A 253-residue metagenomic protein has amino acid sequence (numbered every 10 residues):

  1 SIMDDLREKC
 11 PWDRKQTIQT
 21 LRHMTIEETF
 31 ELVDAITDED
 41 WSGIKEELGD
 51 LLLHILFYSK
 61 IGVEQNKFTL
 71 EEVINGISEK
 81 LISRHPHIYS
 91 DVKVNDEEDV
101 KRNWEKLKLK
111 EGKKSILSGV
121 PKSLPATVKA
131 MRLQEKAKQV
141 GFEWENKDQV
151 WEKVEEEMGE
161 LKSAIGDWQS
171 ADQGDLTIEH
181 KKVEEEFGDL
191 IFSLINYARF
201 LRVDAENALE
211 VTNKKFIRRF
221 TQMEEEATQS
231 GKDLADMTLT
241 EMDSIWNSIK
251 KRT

Functional and structural regions predicted by a protein language model:
S1-E47, L53-F187, F192-T253: Flexible "arm" and connector segments at domain edges
